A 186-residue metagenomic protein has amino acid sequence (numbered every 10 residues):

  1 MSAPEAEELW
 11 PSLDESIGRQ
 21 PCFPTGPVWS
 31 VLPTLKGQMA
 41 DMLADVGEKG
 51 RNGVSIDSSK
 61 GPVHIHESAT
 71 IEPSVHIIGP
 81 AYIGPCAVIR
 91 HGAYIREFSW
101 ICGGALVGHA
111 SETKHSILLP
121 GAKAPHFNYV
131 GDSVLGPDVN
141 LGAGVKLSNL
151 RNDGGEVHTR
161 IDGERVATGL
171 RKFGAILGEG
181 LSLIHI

Functional and structural regions predicted by a protein language model:
M1-G61: Terminal amphipathic alpha-helical/low-complexity segments used for targeting or macromolecular assembly
A3-P4, L13-I17, R51, A69 (+5 more regions): Generic, low-specificity signal for short hydrophobic/alpha-helical stretches with a mild N-terminal bias, encompassing
V28, S58, P62, L106-H109 (+1 more regions): Short capping loops/turns at secondary-structure boundaries
L43, V75-G180: Flexible, glycine/small-residue-enriched loop-and-beta-strand segment within the central core of proteins
K60, T70-E72: Active-site cofactor/substrate anionic-group-binding motifs, chiefly glycine- and Lys/Arg-rich phosphate-binding loops
I184-I186: Conserved small/polar residues in nucleotide/adenosyl-binding loops
